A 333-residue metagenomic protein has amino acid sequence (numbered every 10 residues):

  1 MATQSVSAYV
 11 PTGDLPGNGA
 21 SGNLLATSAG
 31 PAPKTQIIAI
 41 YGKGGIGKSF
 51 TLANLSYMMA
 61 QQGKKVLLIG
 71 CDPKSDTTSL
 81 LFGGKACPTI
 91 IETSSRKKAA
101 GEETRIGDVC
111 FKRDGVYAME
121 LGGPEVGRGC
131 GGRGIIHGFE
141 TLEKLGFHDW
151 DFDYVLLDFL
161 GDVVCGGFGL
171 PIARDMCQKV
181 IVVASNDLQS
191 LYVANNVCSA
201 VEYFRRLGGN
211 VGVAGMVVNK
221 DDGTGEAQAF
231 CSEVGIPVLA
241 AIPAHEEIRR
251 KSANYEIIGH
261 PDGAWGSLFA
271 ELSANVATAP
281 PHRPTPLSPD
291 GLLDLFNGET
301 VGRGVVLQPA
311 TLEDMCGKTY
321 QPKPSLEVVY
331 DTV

Functional and structural regions predicted by a protein language model:
M1-I46, F50-K65: Extreme N-terminal, non-catalytic leader segments that precede Walker-type/kinase nucleotide-binding cores
M1-L24, A32, Y203-V333: C-terminal lobe/tail of nucleotide-utilizing enzymes
S7, Q61, K144-Y154, F159-R250: Conserved catalytic-core segment of NTP-binding enzymes
T27, R105-D108, G167-P171: Short beta-strand/turn micro-motifs at beta-sheet edges
T35-I38, Q61-K65, C71-F159, V163-V164 (+1 more regions): Nucleotide-state-sensitive switch-loop elements of NTP-binding domains
T51, T78-L81, F168-G169, A194 (+1 more regions): Short acidic, glycine/serine/threonine-rich loops at helix termini
P73, G131-G134, G138, V164 (+4 more regions): Helical mechanochemical/support elements of P-loop NTPase systems and associated helical scaffolds
